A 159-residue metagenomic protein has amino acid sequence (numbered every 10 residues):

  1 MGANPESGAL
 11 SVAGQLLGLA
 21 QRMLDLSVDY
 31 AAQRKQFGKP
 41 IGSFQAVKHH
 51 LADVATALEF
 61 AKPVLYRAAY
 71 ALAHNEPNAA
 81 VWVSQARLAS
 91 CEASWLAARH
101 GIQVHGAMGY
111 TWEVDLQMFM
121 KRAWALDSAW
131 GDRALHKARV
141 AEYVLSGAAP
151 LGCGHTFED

Functional and structural regions predicted by a protein language model:
A3-D159: Alpha-helical interface subdomain recognition
